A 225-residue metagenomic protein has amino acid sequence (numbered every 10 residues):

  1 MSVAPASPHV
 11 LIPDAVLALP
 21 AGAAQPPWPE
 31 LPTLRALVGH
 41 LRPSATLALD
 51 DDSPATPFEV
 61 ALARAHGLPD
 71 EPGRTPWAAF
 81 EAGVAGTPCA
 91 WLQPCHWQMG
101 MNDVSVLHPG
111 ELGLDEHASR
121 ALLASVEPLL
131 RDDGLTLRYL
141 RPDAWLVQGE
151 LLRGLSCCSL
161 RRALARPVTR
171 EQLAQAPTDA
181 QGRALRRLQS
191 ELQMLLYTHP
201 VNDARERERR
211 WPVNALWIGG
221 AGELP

Functional and structural regions predicted by a protein language model:
M1-P26: N-terminal basic/disordered segments at the start of proteins
S2, L152-L224: Loop-centered beta-sheet repeat module
S7-H9, T136, A144: Beta-sheet entry/capping signal
A21-A23, Q148-L151, L216: A short acidic (Asp/Glu
G22-R120, S125: An N-terminal, globular interaction/scaffold subdomain
Q98-G110, A144-L146, A165-L173: Glycine-rich, often proline-containing surface loops adjacent to acidic residues and nearby aromatics that form
E111-Y139, M194, H199-A215: Extended, Lys/Arg-enriched charged tracts that mediate electrostatic binding to polyanionic substrates
R141-S156: Glycine-rich, mobile lid/loop segments that gate access to catalytic sites or pores
